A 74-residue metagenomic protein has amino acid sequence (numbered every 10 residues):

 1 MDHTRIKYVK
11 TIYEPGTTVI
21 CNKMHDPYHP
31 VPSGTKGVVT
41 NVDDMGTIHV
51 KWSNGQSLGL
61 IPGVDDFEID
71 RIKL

Functional and structural regions predicted by a protein language model:
D2-Y8, E14-L74: Basic/aromatic-rich interaction segments and small domains that mediate binding to polyanionic partners
